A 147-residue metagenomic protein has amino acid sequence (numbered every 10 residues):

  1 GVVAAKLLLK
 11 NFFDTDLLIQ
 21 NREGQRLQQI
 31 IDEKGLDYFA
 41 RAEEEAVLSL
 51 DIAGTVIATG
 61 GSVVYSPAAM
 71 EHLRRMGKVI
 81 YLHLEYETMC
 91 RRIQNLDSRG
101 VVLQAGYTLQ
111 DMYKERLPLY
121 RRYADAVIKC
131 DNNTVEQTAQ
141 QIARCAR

Functional and structural regions predicted by a protein language model:
G1-K10: A conserved segment at the C-terminal end of the G1
V2, A68-E71, R91-N95, Q140-Q141: Short amphipathic alpha-helical segments
L7, R91, L117-R147: NTP-dependent small-molecule kinase module
T15-V63, P67-E71: ATP-dependent small-molecule kinase phosphotransfer cores that center on conserved nucleotide phosphate-binding segments
E33-K34, A53-G54, R75-M76, L96 (+2 more regions): Structured helix-beta-strand junction loops
T55, V79-I80, A126-I128: Short, well-ordered beta-strand core segments
G61-V63, E85-E87, N133: Short glycine-rich anion-binding loops that position phosphate/pyrophosphate groups of nucleotides and phosphorylated
M76-P118: A glycine- and Lys/Arg-enriched "phosphate-lid" helix/loop adjacent to the NTP-binding pocket of small-molecule kinases
